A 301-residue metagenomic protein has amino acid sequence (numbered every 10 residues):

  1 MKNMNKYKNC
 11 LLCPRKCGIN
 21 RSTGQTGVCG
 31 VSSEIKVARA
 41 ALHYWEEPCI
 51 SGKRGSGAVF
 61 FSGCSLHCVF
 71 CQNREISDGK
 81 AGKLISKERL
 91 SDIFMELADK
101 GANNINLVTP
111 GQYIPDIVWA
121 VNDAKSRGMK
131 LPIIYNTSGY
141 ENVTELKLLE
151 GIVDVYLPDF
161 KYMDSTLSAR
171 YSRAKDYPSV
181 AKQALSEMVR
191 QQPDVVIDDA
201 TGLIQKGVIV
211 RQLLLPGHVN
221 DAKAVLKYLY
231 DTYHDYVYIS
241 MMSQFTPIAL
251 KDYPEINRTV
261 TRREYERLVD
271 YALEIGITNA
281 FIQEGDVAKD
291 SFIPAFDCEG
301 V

Functional and structural regions predicted by a protein language model:
M1-T26, D194-V301: Auxiliary Fe-S-binding modules of radical SAM enzymes
C29-V155, D164-T166: Conserved Radical SAM active-site core
G57, I105, I133-Y135, Y156-P158 (+3 more regions): Hydrophobic faces of well-ordered beta-strands that scaffold small-molecule active sites in alpha/beta enzyme cores
S77, I114, G139-N142, F160-P178 (+3 more regions): Conserved radical SAM core fold
I85, Q112, S172-V180, G217 (+2 more regions): Alpha-helix N-cap and loop-to-helix initiation/capping positions
V121-P132, A184-M188, R262-L268: Alpha-helix-loop-beta-strand connector modules within alpha/beta enzyme cores
E150-D164, Y236-Q244: Non-cysteine beta-strand/loop elements that form the S-adenosyl-L-methionine
A169-T201: Anionic-ligand binding region
